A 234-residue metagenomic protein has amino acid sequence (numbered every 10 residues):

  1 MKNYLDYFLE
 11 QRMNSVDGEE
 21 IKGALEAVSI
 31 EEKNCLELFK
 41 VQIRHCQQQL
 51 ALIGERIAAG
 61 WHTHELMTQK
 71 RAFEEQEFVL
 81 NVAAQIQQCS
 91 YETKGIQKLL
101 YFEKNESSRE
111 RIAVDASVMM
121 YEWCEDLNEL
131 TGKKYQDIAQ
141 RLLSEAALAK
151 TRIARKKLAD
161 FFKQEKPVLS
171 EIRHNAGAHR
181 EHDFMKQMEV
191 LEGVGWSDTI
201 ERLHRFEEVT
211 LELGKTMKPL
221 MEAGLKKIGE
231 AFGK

Functional and structural regions predicted by a protein language model:
M1-V168, M188-K234: Amphipathic alpha-helical interface segments
S170-A178: Long, charged low-complexity segments
A176, Q187-M188: Mixed-charge (acidic/basic) macromolecular-recognition segments
E181: Carbohydrate-active enzymes and regulators
